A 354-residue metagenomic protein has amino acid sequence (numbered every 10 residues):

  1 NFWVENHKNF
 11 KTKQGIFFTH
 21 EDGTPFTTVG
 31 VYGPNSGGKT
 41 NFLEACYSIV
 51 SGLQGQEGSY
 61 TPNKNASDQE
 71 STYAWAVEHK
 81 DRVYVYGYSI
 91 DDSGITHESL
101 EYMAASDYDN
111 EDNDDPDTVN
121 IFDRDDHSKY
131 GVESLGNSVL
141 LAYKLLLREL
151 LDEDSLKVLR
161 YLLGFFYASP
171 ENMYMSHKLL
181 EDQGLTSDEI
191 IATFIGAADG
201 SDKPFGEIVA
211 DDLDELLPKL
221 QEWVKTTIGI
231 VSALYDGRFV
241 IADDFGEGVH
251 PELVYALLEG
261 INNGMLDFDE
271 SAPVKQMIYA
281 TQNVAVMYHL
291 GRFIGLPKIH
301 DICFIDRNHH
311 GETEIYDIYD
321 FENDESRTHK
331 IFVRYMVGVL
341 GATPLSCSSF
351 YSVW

Functional and structural regions predicted by a protein language model:
N1-G55, A210-T343: Switch/communication elements of ASCE P-loop NTPase nucleotide-binding domains
V4-N6, W75-D81, L100-A104, H309: Short acidic, glycine-rich loop/turn motifs
K11-K13, D81-V85, D117, T313: Short, mixed charged/polar active-site loops that provide acid/base catalysis or chelate metal/phosphate cofactors
T27-P34, N120-L145, I331-Y351: Short, surface-exposed secondary-structure junctions/capping segments
G30, L43-D92: Conserved P-loop NTP-binding catalytic core
V31, H79, L100-S106, D317-F321: Secondary-structure transition/turn motif
V85-V209: Electropositive, glycine-dotted interaction segments that contact anionic polymers or phosphate-rich ligands
